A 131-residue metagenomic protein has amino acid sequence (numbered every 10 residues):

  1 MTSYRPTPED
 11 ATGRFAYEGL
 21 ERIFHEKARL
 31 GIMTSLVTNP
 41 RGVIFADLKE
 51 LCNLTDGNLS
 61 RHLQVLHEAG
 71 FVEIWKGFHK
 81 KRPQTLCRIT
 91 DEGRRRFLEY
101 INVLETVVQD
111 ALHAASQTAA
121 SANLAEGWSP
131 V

Functional and structural regions predicted by a protein language model:
M1-T2, I44: Solvent-exposed, charged interface segments at domain starts and junctions
T2-A11, F15, T34, R95-V131: Amphipathic alpha-helical dimerization/coiled-coil segments that flank or bridge DNA-binding/regulatory modules
F15-N58, H79-K80, L86-R88: N-terminal helix-turn-helix DNA-binding core of bacterial DNA-binding proteins
L63-Q64: Short, hydrophobic-biased segments on the C-terminal half of alpha helices that form "recognition helices"
G70: Glycine-centered, phosphate/nucleic-acid-interacting loop/turn motifs that mediate DNA/RNA or nucleotide
I74: Short beta-strand "wing" residues that participate in macromolecule-binding interfaces
H79-L104: Basic, amphipathic "hinge/linker" alpha-helix immediately C-terminal to the N-terminal HTH DNA-binding motif
